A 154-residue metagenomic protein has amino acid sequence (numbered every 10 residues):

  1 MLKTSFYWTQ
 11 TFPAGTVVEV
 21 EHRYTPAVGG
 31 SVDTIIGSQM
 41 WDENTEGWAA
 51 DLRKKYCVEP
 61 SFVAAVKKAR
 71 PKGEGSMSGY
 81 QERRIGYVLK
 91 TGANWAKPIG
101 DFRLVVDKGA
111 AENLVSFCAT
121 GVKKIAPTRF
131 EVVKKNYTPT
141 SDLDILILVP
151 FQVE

Functional and structural regions predicted by a protein language model:
M1-I36, L89-T91, V132-S141: A surface-exposed beta-strand-loop module
T9-P13, E46-E154: Intrinsically disordered, low-complexity linkers and stems that provide flexible hinges in membrane-associated
V28-Y56: Internal, charge-rich low-complexity segments
